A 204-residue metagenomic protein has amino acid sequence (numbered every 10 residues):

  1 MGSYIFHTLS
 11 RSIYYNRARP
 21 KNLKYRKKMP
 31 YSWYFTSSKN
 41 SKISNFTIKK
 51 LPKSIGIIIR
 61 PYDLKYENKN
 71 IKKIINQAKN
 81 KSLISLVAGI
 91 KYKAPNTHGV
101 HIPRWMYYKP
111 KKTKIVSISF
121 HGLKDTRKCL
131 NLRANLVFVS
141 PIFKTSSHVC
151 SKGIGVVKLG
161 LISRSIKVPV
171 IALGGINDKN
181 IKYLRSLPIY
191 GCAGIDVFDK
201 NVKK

Functional and structural regions predicted by a protein language model:
G2-R19, Y25-R26, R185-K204: C-terminal helical cap(s) of enzyme catalytic domains, especially alpha/beta-barrels
Y4, Y31-W33, S54-I58, S82-L86 (+5 more regions): Structural preference for beta-strand elements that scaffold enzyme active sites
R26, K42-K112: N-terminal active-site wall of soluble small-molecule enzyme domains
Y34, I57, C129, V137 (+2 more regions): Conserved, mostly hydrophobic/aromatic
S37-L51, G89-K91, G122-K128, N177-K182: Short, acidic/polar
L51-S54, P95, L132, S165 (+1 more regions): Structural motif
I71-L86, Y107, K111-L123, S151-G175: Alpha-helix-loop-beta-strand connector modules within alpha/beta enzyme cores
I102-K111, L136-S151, I176-K204: Glycine-rich phosphate-binding active-site loops on the catalytic face of alpha/beta enzymes
